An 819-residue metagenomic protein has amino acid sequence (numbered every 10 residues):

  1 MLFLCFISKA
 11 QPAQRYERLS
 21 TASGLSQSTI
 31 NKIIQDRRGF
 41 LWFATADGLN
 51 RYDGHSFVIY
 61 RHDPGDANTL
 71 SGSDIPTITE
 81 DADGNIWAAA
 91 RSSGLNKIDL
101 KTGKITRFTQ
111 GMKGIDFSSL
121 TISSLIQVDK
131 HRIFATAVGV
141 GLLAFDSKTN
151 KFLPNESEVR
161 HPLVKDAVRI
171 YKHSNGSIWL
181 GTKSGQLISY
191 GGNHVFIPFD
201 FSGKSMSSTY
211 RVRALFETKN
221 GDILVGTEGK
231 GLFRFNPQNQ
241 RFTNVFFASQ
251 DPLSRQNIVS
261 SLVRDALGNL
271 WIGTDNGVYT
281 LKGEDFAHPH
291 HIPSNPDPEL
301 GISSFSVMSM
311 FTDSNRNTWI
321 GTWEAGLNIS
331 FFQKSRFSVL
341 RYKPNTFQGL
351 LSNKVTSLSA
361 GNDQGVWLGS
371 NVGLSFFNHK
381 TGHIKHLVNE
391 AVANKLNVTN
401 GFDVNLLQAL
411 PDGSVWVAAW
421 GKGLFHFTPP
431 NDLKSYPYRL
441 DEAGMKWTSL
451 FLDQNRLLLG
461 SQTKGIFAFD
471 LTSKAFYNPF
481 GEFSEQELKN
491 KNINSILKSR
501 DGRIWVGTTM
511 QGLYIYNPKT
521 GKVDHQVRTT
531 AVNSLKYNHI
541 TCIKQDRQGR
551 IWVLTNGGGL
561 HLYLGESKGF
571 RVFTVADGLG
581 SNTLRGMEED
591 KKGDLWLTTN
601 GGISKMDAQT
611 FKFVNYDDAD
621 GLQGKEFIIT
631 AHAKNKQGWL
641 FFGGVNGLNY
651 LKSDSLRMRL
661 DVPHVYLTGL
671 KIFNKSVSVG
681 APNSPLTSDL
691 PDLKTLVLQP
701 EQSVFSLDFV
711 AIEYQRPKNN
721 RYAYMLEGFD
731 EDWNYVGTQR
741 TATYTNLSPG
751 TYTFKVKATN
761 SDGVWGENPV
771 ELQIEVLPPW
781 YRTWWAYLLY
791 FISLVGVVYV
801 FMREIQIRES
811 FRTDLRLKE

Functional and structural regions predicted by a protein language model:
C5-S8: N-terminal signal peptide c-region/cleavage motif recognized by signal peptidases
A10-R37, L41, H62-I75, K113-S118 (+11 more regions): Residue-level "micro-hotspots" composed of small/polar
Q35-R38, T79-D83, Q127-K130, K172-N175 (+10 more regions): Residue-level detector of Asp-centered blade-edge/turn motifs that repeat once per structural unit in beta-propeller
F40-W42, N85-W87, R132-A135, S177-W179 (+10 more regions): Conserved beta-propeller blade signature
D47-N50, S92-L95, G139-L142, K183-L187 (+10 more regions): Loop/turn residues immediately N-terminal
D53-S56, D99-G103, D146-N150, Y190-H194 (+10 more regions): Short loop/turn segments that connect beta-strands within beta-propeller blades
V58-H62, T106-Q110, L153-E158, I197-S202 (+10 more regions): Beta-propeller fold detector
F811-E819: Cytoplasmic C-terminal tails of single-pass
